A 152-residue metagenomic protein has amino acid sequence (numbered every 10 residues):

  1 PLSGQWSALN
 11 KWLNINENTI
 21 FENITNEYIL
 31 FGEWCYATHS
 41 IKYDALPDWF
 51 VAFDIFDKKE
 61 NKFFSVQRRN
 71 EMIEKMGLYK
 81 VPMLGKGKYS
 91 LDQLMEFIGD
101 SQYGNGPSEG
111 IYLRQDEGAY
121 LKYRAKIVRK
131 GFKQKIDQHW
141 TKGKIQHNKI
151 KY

Functional and structural regions predicted by a protein language model:
P1-Y152: Core nucleotide-handling region used for phosphoryl-transfer chemistry
